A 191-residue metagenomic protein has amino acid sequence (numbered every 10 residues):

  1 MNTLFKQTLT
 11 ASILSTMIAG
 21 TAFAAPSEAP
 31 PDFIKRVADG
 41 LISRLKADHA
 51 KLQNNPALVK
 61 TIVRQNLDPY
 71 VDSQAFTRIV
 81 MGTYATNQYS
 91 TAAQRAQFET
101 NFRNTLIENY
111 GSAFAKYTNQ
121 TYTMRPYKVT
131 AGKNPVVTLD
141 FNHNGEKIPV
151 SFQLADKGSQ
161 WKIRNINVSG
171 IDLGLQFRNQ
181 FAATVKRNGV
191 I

Functional and structural regions predicted by a protein language model:
M1-T10: Bacterial N-terminal signal peptides that target proteins for export
A11-A19: Bacterial N-terminal signal peptides
G20-P26: Sec/Tat signal peptide C-region and signal peptidase I cleavage site
S27-Y110: Early exported N-terminus immediately downstream of N-terminal targeting peptides
E108-I148: Surface-exposed, charged secondary-structure patches
L139, P149-Q153, K186-I191: A beta-rich soluble binding module of mature secreted/lumenal proteins
K147-L175: Short beta-strand edge/turn micro-motifs at domain boundaries
N165-I191: Low-complexity, intrinsically disordered terminal/linker segments enriched in charged and Gly/Pro repeats
